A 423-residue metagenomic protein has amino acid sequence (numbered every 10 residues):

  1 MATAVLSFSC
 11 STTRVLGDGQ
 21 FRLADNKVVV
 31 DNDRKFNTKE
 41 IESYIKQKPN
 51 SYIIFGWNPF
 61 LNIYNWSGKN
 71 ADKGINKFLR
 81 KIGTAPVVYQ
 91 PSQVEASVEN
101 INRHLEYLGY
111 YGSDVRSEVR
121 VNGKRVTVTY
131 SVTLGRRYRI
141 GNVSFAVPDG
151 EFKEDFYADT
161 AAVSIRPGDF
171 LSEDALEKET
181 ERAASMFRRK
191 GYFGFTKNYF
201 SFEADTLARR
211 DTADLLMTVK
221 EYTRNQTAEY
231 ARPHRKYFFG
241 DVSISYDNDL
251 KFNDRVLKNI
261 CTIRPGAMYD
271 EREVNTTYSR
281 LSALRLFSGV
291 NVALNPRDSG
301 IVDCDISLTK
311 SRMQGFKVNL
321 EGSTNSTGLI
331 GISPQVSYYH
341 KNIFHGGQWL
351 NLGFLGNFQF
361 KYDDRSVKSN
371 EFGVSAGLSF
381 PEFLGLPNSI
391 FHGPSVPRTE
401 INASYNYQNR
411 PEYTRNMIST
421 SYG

Functional and structural regions predicted by a protein language model:
M1-A2: Sec-dependent N-terminal signal peptides
L6-S9: C-terminal motif of bacterial Sec signal peptides marking the signal peptidase cleavage site
S11-T324, L355, F360: Periplasmic polypeptide-binding modules associated with outer-membrane biogenesis and secretion
D155, D270-G423: Gram-negative/organellar outer-membrane beta-barrel architecture
